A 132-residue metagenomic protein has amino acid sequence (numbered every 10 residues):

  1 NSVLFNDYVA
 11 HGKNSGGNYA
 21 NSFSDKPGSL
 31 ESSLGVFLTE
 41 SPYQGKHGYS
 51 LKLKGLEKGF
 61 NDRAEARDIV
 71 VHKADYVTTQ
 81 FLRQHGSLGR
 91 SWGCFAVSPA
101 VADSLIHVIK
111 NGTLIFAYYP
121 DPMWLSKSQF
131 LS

Functional and structural regions predicted by a protein language model:
N1-W92, P99-T113, P120-S132: Cell wall/extracellular polymer interaction/catalysis modules
